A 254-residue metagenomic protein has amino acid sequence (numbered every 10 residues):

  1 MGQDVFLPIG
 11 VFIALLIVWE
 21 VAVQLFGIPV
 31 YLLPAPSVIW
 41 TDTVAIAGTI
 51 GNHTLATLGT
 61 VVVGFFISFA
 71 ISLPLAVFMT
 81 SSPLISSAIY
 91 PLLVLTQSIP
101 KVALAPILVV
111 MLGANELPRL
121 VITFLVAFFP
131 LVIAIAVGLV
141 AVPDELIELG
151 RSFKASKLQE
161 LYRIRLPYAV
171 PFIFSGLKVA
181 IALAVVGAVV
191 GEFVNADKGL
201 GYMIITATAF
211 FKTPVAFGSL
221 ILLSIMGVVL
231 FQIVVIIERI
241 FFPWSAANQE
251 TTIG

Functional and structural regions predicted by a protein language model:
G2, L25-I67: Periplasmic/extracellular loop-to-transmembrane helix junction in inner-membrane transport proteins
Q3-L25: N-terminal signal-anchor transmembrane alpha helix
V63-L93: Transmembrane-helix boundary motif in ABC transporter permease subunits
V77, L84-P91, A134, G138-A141 (+3 more regions): Membrane-spanning helices that line or support transport/gating and their immediate boundary helices in channels
P83, P171, F217-G254: C-terminal transmembrane helix and the adjacent membrane-cytosol boundary/short C-terminal tail of inner/organellar
V94-P130, V137-G138: Generic hydrophobic transmembrane alpha-helix motif, especially the helices
V121-L125, L158-G191, G218, L223: Transmembrane alpha-helices
L131-A134, G138-V179, L200, I204: Short cytoplasmic-facing helical segments at TM-TM junctions of multi-pass membrane proteins
